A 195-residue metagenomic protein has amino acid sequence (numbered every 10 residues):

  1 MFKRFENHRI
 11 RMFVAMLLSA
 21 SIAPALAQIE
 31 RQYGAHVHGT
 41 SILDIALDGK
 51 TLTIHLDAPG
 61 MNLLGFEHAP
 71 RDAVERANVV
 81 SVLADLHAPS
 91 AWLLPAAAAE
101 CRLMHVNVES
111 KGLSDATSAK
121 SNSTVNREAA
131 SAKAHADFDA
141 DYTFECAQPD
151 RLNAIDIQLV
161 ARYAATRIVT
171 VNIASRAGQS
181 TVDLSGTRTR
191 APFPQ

Functional and structural regions predicted by a protein language model:
F2-F13: Bacterial N-terminal signal peptides that target proteins for export
R11-S21: Bacterial N-terminal signal peptides
A23-A27: Sec/Tat signal peptide C-region and signal peptidase I cleavage site
I29-Q195: N-terminal soluble domains immediately following signal/targeting peptides that reside in extracytoplasmic
